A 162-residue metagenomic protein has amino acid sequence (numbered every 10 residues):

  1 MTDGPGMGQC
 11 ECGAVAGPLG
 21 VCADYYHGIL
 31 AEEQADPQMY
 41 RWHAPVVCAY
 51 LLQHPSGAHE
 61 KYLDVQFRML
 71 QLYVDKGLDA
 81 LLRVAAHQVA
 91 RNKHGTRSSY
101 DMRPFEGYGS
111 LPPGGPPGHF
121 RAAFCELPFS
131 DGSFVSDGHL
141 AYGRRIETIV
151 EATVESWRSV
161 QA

Functional and structural regions predicted by a protein language model:
M1-A162: Intrinsically disordered, low-complexity linkers and terminal regions that flank or interleave Cys/His-based
